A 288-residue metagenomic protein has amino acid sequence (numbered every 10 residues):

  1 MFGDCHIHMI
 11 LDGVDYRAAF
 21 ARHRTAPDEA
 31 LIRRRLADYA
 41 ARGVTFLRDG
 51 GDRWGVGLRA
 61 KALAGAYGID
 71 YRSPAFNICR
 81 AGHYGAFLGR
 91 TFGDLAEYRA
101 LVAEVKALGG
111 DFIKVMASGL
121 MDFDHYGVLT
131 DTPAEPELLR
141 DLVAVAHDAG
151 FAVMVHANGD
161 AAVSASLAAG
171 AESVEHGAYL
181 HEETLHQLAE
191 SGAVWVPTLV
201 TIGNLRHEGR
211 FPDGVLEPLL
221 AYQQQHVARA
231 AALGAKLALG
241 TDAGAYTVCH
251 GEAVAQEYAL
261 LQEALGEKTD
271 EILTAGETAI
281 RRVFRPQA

Functional and structural regions predicted by a protein language model:
F2-D12, A146, V153-N158, V174: Histidine-centered catalytic micro-motifs
F2-L63, Y84: Metal-associated gating/positioning segment near the N- to mid-region
G13-R17, V163-G170, T201-D213, Q223 (+1 more regions): Histidine/acidic-residue-rich catalytic or RNA/ligand-binding cores of hydrolases and nuclease-related proteins
Y16-L31, G82-A100, A152-M154, L216: Active-site mouth loops of central-metabolism enzymes
E29-L58, G68-I78, G110-D124, A152 (+2 more regions): Divalent metal-dependent hydrolysis catalytic cores, especially in the metallo-beta-lactamase
K61-C79, L129-V155, G192-V200: Alpha-helix-loop-beta-strand connector modules within alpha/beta enzyme cores
T91-A161, L167-A169: Metal-dependent enolase-superfamily TIM-barrel catalytic cores that perform enediolate-based chemistry
D148, A221-A288: His/Asp/Glu-enriched, well-ordered alpha-helical/loop segment that forms or immediately abuts the divalent-metal
